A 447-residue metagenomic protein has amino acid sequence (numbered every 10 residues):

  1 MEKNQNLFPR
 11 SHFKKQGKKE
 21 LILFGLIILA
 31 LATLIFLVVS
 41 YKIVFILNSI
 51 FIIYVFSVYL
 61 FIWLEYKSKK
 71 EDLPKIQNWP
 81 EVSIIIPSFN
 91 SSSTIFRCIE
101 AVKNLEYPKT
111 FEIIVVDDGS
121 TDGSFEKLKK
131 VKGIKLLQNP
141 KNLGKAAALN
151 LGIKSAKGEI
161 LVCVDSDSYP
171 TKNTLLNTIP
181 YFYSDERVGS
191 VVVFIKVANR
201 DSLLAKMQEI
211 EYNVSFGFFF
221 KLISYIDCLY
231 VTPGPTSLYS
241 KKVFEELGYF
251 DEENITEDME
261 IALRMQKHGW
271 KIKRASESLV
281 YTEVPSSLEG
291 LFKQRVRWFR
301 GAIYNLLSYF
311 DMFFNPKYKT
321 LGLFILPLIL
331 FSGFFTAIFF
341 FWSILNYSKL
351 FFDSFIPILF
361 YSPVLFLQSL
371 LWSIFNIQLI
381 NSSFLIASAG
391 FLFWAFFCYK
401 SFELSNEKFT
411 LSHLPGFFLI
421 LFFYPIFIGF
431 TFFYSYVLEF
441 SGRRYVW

Functional and structural regions predicted by a protein language model:
M1-F24, S68-K75, I226, S286-G290 (+2 more regions): Basic/Trp-rich segment in TM-proximal cytosolic loops or flexible interdomain/linker regions
M1-N78, F427-E439: N-terminal membrane-anchoring/stem segments of glycan-assembly enzymes
P80-S83, E112, E260: Cell-envelope/extracellular polymer assembly enzymes that use nucleotide-activated donors
T94-R97, T121-K130, N173: Acidic helix N-cap motif at the loop->helix transition within catalytic regions of sugar-transfer enzymes
E100-T110: Short, acidic, metal-binding catalytic loop of nucleotide-sugar glycosyltransferases
A101, D117-F125, K141: A conserved acidic beta->alpha catalytic loop
T110-E112, F125-S155, V193-F194, L222: Conserved donor nucleotide-binding strand/loop of the catalytic core
A147-A148, G158-E159, K172-I255, V296-I303 (+1 more regions): Long helical/loop segments within the catalytic core of UDP-sugar-dependent glycosyltransferases, especially the large
